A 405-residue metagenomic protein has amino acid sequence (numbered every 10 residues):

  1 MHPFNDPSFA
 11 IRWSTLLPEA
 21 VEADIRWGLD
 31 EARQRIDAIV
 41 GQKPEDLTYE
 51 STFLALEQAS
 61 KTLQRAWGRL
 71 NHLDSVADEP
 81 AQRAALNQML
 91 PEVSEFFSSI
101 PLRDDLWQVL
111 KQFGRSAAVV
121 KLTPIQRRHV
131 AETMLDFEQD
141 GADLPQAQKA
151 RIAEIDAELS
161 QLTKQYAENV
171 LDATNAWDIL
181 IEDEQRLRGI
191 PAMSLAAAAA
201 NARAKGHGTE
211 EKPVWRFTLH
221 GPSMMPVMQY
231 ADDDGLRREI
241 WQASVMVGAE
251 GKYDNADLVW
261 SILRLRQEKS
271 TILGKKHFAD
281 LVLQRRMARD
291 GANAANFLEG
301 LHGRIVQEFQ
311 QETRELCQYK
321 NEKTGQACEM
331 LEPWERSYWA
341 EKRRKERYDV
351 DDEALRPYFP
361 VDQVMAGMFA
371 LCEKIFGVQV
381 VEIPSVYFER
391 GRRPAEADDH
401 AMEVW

Functional and structural regions predicted by a protein language model:
M1-I190: N-terminal helix-rich structural modules
N5-A20, L70-M89, K111-E154, T218-D257 (+3 more regions): Short His/Asp/Glu-rich catalytic/ion-coordination signatures at enzyme active sites or charged loops
D37, S51-T52, E154-I155, A167 (+3 more regions): Composition- and surface-driven signal marking solvent-exposed, interaction-prone regions in large proteins
H129, E158-K164, E168-T218, L265 (+2 more regions): Active-site-proximal, well-structured secondary-structure segments within enzyme catalytic domains
